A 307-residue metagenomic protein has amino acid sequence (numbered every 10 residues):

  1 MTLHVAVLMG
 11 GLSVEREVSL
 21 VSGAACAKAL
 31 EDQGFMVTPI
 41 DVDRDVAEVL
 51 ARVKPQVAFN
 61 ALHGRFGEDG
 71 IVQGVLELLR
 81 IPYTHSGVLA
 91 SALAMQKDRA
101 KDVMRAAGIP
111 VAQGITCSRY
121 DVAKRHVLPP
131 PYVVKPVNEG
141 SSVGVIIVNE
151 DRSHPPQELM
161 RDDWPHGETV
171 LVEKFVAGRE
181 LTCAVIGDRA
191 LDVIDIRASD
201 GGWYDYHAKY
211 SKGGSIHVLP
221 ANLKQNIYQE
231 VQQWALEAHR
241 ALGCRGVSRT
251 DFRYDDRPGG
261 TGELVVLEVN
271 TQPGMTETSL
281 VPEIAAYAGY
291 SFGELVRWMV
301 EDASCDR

Functional and structural regions predicted by a protein language model:
M1-L89, L93-M95, R99-D102, A106 (+3 more regions): ATP-binding N-terminal substructure of ATP-dependent carboxylate-amine bond-forming enzymes
M1-M9, L50-R52, L93-R179: Active-site nucleotide/adenylate-binding loops and adjacent lid/helix of ATP-dependent enzymes
V37, P82-Y83, V111, Y132 (+1 more regions): Hydrophobic beta-strand scaffold residues
G64, S199, N270-I284: Glycine-rich phosphate/pyrophosphate-binding beta-alpha loops
C117, V145-D151, V185-G187, D255 (+2 more regions): Short beta-strand-to-turn element immediately C-terminal to the catalytic PLP-Schiff-base lysine in fold type I
H154-Q233, T261-V265: Phosphate-binding site of ATP-dependent enzymes
K174, H239-M275, A285: Conserved metal-phosphate-binding beta-hairpin within the catalytic cores of diverse ATP-dependent phosphoryl-transfer
I196-R249, E283-R307: Active-site "cap" helix and flanking loop/linker of ATP-utilizing ligase/carboxylase catalytic domains
